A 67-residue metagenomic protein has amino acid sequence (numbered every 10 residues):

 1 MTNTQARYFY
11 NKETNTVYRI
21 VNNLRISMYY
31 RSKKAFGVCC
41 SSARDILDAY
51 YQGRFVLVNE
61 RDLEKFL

Functional and structural regions predicted by a protein language model:
M1-N11, V17: Short N-terminal "domain-start" leader segments that mark the transition from disordered tails or signal peptides into
M1-Q5, R61-L67: Short intrinsically disordered terminal tails
K12-R61: Acidic, low-complexity, intrinsically disordered interaction modules
